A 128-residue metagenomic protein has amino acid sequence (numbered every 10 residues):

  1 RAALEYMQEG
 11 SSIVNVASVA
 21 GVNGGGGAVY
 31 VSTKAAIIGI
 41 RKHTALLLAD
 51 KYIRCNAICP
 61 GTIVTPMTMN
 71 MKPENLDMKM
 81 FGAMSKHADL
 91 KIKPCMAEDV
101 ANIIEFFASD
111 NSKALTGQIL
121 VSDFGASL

Functional and structural regions predicted by a protein language model:
R1-E9, A45-L46, D50, S109: Amphipathic alpha-helical dimer-interface segment in Rossmann-like NAD(P)H-dependent oxidoreductases
S18: Residue(s) in the substrate-gating loop at a strand-loop-helix junction that position the organic substrate next
G24-V29, D50-K51, I92, D110: Active-site loop immediately N-terminal to the catalytic Tyr-X3-Lys motif of short-chain dehydrogenase/reductase
T33, R41: Active-site helix of classical SDR
A49, R54, L115-G117: Short, small/polar-rich loop/turn modules that mediate ligand/substrate recognition or access, typified
P60-N70: Short, flexible catalytic-loop segment of classical short-chain dehydrogenase/reductase
D77-D99: Catalytic Tyr-x(3-8)-Lys segment
I104-E105, T116-L128: Short C-terminal tail/terminal secondary-structure segment of NAD(P)H-dependent dehydrogenase/reductase domains
